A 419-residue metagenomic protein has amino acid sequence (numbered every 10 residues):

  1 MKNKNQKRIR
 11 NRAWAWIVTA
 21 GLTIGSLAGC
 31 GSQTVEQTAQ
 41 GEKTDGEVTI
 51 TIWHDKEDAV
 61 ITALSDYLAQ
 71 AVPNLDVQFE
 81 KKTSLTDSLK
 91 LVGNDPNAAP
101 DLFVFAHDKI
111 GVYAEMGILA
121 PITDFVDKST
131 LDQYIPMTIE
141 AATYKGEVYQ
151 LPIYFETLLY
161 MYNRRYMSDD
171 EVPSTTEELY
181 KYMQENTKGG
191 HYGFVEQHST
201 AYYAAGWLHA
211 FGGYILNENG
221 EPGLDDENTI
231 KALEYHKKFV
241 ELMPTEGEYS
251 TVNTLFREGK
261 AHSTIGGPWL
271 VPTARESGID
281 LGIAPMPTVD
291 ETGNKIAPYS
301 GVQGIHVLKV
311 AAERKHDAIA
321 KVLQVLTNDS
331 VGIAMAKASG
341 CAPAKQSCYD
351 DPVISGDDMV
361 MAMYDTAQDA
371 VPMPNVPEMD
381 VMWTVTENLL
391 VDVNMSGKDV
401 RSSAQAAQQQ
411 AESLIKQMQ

Functional and structural regions predicted by a protein language model:
K2-R12, W16-G111, D290-G293, R314-D317 (+3 more regions): Conserved N-terminal structural module of periplasmic/extracytoplasmic solute-binding proteins
Y67-Y134, R165, D170-E171, H262-S263 (+3 more regions): Extracytoplasmic "Venus flytrap"/periplasmic binding protein-like
Q70, D76, E234, E241-P244 (+1 more regions): Extracytoplasmic/periplasmic substrate-recognition and gating elements
K81-K90, D108, T176-E178, T245-E258 (+1 more regions): Short helix-initiation/N-cap motifs at beta->coil->alpha
K90-L91, A98-D101, S129-R164, Y192-G193 (+2 more regions): A structural signal for short loop-to-beta-strand junctions that line the ligand-binding cleft of periplasmic/secreted
A106-L158, S174, E178-Y180, K188 (+3 more regions): Hinge/lid segment of periplasmic solute-binding proteins
Y182-T187, E221-E248: Glycine-centered hinge/linker elements that transmit conformational signals in sensory and ligand-binding systems
A336-D392, K416-Q417: Long, aromatic- and glycine/proline-rich binding clefts that accommodate carbohydrate-like moieties
